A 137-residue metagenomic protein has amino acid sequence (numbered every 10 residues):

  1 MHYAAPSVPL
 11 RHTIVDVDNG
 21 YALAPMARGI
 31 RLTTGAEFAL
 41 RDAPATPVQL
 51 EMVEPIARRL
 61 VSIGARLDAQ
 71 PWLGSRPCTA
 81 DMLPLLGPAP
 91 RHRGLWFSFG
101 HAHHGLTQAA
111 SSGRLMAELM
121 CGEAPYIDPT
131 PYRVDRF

Functional and structural regions predicted by a protein language model:
M1-R93: Active-site substrate-recognition segment that forms the wall of the catalytic cavity or substrate channel
L85, A89-F137: C-terminal lid/capping helical subdomain adjacent to the catalytic/cofactor pocket in oxidative enzymes
